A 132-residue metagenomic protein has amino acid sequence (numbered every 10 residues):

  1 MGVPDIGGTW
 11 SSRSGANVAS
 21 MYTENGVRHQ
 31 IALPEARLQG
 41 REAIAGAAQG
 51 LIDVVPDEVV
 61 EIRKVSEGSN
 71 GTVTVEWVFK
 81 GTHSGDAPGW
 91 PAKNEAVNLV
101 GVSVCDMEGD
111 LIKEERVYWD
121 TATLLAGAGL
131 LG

Functional and structural regions predicted by a protein language model:
M1-G132: C-terminal and inter-domain tail/linker signature
